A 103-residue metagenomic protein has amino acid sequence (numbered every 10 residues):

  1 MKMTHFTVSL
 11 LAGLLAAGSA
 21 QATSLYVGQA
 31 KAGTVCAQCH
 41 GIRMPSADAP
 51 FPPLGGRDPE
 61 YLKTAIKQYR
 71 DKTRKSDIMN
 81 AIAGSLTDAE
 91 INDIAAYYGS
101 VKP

Functional and structural regions predicted by a protein language model:
M1-S9: Bacterial N-terminal signal peptides that target proteins for export
T7, P45-A47, K75: N-terminal alpha-helical segment
G13, E60, A65, D71-R74 (+1 more regions): C-terminal capping alpha-helices of c-type cytochrome domains
A17-S19: N-terminal signal peptide c-region/cleavage motif recognized by signal peptidases
Q21-T23, I42, I82, Y97-G99: Residue-level hotspots at or immediately adjacent to binding/recognition sites across diverse folds
T23-M44, G55: Sequence/structural segment immediately N-terminal to covalent heme-attachment motifs in c-type and related
S24-V27, V35, P50, Y61 (+3 more regions): Hydrophobic alpha-helical segments typical of transmembrane helices and their membrane-interface/capping positions
G41-R70, N80: Gly/Gly-Pro-rich "capping" loops immediately C-terminal to redox-active cysteine motifs in periplasmic/lumenal
